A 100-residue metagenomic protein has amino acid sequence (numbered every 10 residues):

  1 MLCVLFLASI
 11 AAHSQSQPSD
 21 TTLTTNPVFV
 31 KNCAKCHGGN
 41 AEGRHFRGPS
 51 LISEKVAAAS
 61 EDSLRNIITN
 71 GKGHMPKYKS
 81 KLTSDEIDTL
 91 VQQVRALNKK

Functional and structural regions predicted by a protein language model:
M1-S9: Bacterial N-terminal signal peptides
S9-V28, S63: Electrostatic cytochrome c docking/interface patches
T22-N26, G38-I67: Gly/Gly-Pro-rich "capping" loops immediately C-terminal to redox-active cysteine motifs in periplasmic/lumenal
F29-G39, L90: The canonical Cys-X-X-Cys-His
A34, I52, P76: Cys/His/Pro-rich metal-binding microdomains
H37, T69, R95-N98: Protein kinase-like catalytic domain
D62-K81: Short Fe-S-cluster ligation motifs
S80-K100: C-terminal capping alpha-helices of c-type cytochrome domains
